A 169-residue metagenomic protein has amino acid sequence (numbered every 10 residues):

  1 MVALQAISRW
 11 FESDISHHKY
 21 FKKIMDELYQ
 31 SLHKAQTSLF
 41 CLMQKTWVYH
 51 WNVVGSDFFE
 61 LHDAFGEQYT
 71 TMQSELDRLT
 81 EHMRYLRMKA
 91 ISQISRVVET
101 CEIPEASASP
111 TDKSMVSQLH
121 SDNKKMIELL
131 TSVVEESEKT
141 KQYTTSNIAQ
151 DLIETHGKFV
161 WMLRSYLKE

Functional and structural regions predicted by a protein language model:
W10-F11: Short, positively charged low-complexity motifs
D14-Y20: Intrinsic-disorder-associated, low-complexity terminal segments enriched in Asp/Asn/His/Tyr and depleted of Lys/Arg
I24-E27, L42-E67, T131-T144: Helix-loop segments that flank and shape redox-cofactor active sites
L28-L42, Q68, L119-M126, L152: Amphipathic alpha-helix face/heptad-repeat signature
Q36, M43, H50, L76 (+3 more regions): A structural signal for well-ordered alpha-helices, especially hydrophobic packing surfaces of coiled-coils
D57-R96: Conserved alpha-helical segments that form or flank metal/cofactor-binding pockets of metalloenzymes
D77, E81, V98-D151: Acidic/histidine-rich alpha-helical segments that form the ligand environment of transition-metal centers
